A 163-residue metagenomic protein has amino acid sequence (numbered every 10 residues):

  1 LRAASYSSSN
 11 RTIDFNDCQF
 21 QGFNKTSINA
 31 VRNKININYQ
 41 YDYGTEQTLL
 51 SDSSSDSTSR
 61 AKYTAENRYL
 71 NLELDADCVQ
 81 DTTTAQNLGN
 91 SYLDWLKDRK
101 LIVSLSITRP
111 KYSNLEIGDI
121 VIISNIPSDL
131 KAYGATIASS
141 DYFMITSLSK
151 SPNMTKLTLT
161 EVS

Functional and structural regions predicted by a protein language model:
L1-S163: C-terminal extracytoplasmic interaction modules
